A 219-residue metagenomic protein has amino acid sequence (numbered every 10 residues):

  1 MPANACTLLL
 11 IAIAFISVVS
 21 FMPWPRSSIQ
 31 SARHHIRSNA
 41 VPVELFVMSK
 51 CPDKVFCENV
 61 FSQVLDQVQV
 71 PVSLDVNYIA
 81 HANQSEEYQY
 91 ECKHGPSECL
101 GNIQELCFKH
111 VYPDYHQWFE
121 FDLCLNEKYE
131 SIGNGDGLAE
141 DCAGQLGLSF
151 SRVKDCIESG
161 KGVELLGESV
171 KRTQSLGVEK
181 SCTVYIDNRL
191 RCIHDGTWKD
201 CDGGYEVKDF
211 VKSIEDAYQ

Functional and structural regions predicted by a protein language model:
P2-P25, P42-M48, L65, Y129-Q219: C-terminal cap of thioredoxin/glutaredoxin-like
V19-M22, I29-Q30, I79: Serine/proline-rich low-complexity intrinsically disordered segments, especially terminal tails, linkers
I29-V41: A short beta-strand-turn-helix
E44-S49, V55-L146, E215: Structural alpha/beta surface segment adjacent to cysteine/selenocysteine redox centers across thiol/disulfide enzymes
